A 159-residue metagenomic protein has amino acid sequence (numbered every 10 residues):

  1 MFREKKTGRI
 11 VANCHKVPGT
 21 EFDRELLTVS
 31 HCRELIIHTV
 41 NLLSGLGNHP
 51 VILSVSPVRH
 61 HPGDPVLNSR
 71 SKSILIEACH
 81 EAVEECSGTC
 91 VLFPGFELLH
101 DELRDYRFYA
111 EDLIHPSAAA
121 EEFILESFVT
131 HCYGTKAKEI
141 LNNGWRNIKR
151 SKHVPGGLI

Functional and structural regions predicted by a protein language model:
M1-I159: Alpha-helical cap/lid subdomain in secreted, periplasmic, or secretory-pathway luminal O-acyl-processing enzymes
